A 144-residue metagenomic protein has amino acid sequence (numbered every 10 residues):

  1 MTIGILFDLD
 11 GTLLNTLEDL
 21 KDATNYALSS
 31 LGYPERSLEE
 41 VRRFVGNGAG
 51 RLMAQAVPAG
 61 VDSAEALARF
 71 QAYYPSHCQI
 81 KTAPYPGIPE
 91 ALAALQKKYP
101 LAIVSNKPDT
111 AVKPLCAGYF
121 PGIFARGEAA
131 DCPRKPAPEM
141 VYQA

Functional and structural regions predicted by a protein language model:
M1-R43, V57: Active-site neighborhood of HAD-like aspartate-dependent phosphohydrolases
F7-L9, F70, Y99, V141: Conserved hydrophobic/aromatic "anchor" residues that stabilize well-ordered secondary structure elements
T24, I88-A117: Substrate-recognition element of Asp-dependent hydrolases with the DxDx(T/V) motif
A27-L28, G48-V61, L115, A144: Helix-loop "lid/cap" segments that line or gate small-molecule binding pockets
S37-E40, G48, L52, A111 (+1 more regions): Hydrophobic alpha-helical segments typical of transmembrane helices and their membrane-interface/capping positions
G48, A83-G87, K107, P136: Short beta->alpha linker loops
A54-A93: Metal-dependent phosphoesterase signature
I80, P108-A144: Substrate-recognition "cap/lid" segment bordering the active-site pocket of phosphatases
